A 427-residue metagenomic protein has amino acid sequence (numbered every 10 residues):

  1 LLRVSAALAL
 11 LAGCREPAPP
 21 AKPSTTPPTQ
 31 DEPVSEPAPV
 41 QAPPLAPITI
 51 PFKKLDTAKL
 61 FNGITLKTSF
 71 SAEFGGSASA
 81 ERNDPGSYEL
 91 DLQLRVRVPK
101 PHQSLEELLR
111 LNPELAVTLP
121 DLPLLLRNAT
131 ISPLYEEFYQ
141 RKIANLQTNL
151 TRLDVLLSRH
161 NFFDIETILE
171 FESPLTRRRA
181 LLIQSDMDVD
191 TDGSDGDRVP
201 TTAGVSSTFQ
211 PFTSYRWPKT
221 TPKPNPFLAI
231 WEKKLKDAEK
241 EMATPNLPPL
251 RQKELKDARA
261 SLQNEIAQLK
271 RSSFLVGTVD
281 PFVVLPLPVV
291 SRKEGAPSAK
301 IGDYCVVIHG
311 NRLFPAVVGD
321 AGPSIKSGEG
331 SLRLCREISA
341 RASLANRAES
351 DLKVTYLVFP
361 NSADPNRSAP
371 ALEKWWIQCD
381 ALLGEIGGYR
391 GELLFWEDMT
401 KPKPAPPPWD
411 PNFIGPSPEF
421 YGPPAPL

Functional and structural regions predicted by a protein language model:
L1-L2: N-terminal export leaders
L11-G13: C-terminal motif of bacterial Sec signal peptides marking the signal peptidase cleavage site
R15-A21: Bacterial lipoprotein signal-peptidase II cleavage site
A21-Q41: Post-signal peptide N-terminal segment of mature Sec-exported envelope proteins
P37-R312, E337-A342, F359-E397: Cell wall/extracellular polymer interaction/catalysis modules
F314-G322: Short beta-strand-centered aromatic/proline hotspots
S324-L334: Short, solvent-exposed secondary-structure boundary/capping segments
E392-W409, Y421-L427: Short, solvent-exposed mixed-charge patches
